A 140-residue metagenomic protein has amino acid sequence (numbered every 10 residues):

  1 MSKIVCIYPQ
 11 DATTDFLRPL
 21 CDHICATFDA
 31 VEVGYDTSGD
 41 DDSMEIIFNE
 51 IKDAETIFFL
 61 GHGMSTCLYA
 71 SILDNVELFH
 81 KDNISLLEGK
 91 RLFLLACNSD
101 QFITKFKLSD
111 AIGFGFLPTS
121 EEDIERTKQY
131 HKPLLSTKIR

Functional and structural regions predicted by a protein language model:
M1-L60, F93-S99: A domain-level signal for caspase-like cysteine endopeptidase catalytic cores and their zymogen-processing architecture
S2-I4, D74-V76, H80-K81, T127-R140: Caspase-like cysteine protease fold
T14-L17, D42-M44, T66-N75, Q101-K105 (+1 more regions): Extracytoplasmic/secreted cell-surface and envelope-processing proteins
I24-T27, A54, V76-L78, A111-G115 (+1 more regions): Short, low-complexity, polar/charged sequence segments that are solvent-exposed and flexible
N49-A54, E77, N83-L87, I103-G113: Short, surface-exposed basic-aromatic patches at helix termini and helix-loop junctions that form
F59-T66, I139-R140: Short, basic, helix/turn surface patches
G63-E88: A short, glycine/acidic-enriched catalytic loop
R91-R140: Active-site-proximal C-terminal subdomain of hydrolase catalytic domains
